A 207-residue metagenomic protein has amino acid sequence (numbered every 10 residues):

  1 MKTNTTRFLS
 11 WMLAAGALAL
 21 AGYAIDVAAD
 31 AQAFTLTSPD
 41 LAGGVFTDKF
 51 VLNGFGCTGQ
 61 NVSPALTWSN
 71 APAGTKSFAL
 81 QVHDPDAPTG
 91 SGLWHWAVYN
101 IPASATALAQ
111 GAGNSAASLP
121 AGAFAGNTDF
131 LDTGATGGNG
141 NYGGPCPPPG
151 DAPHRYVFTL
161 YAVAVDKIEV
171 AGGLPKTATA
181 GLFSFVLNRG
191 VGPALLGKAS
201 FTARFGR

Functional and structural regions predicted by a protein language model:
K2, L20, A24-I25: N-terminal export/targeting leaders of redox proteins
K2-M12: Bacterial N-terminal signal peptides that target proteins for export
W11-A21: Bacterial N-terminal signal peptides
I25-R207: N-terminus-centered regions that define maturation/targeting leaders and the start of the first functional domain
